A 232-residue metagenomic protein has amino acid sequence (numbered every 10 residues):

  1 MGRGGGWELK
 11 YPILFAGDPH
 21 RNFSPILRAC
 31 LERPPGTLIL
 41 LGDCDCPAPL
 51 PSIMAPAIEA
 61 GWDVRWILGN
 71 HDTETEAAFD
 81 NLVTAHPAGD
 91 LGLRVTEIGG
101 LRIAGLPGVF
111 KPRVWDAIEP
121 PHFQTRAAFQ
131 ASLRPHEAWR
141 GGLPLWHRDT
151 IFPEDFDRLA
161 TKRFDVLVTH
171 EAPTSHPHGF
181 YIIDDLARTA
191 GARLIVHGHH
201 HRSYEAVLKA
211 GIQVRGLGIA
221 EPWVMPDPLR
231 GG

Functional and structural regions predicted by a protein language model:
M1-A60, E74, T161-R163: N-terminal active-site segment of His-dependent metallophosphoesterases
G6-K10, P25, T96-G99, D185-A190 (+1 more regions): Binuclear metal-dependent phosphoesterase catalytic core
F15-D18, L38-D43, D63-H71, D90-L91 (+4 more regions): Active-site neighborhood of phospho(di)ester-bond hydrolases with catalytic His/Asp-centered motifs
H20-I26, D45-P49, I67-A78, V95-T96 (+4 more regions): Active-site environment of divalent metal-dependent phosphoester hydrolases
L27, F156-D157, D184: Short hydrophobic/charged patches on amphipathic alpha-helices used for structural packing and interfaces
I53-G61, I182-A190: Catalytic-core regions built around general acid/base machinery
A78-G99, G105-L106: Metallo-beta-lactamase
R102-H170: Active-site-proximal loop/helix segment associated with metal-binding centers of metalloenzymes
